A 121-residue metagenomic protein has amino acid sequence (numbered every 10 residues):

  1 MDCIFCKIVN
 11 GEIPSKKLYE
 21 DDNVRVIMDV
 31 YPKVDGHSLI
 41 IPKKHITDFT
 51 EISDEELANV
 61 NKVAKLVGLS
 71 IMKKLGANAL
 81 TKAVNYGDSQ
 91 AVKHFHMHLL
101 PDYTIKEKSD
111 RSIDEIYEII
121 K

Functional and structural regions predicted by a protein language model:
M1-K121: HIT superfamily nucleotide-processing domains
